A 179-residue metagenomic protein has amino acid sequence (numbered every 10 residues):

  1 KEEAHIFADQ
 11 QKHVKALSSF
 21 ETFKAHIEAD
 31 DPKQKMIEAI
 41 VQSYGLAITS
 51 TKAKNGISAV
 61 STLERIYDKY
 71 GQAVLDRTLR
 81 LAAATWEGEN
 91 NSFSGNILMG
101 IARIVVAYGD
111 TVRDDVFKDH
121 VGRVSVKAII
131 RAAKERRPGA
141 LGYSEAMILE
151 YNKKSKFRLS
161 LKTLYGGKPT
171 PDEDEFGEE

Functional and structural regions predicted by a protein language model:
E2-E179: Accessory terminal alpha-helical modules
